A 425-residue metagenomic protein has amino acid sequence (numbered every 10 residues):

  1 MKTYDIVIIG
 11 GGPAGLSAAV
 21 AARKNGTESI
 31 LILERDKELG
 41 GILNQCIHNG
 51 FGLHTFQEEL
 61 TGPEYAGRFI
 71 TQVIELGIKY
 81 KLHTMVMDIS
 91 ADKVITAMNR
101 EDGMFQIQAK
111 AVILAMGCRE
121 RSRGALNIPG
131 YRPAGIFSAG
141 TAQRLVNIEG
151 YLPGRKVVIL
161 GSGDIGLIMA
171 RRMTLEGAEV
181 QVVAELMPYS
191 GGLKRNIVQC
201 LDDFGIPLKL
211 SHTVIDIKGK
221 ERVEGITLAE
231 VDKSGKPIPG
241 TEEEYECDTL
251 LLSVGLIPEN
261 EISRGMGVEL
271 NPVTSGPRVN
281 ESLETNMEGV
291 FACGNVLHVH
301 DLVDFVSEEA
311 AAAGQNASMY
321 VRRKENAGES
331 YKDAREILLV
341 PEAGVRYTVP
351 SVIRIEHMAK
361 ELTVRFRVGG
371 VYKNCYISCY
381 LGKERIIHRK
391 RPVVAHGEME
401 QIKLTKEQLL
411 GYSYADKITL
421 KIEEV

Functional and structural regions predicted by a protein language model:
M1-I9, A66-K156, D232-G240, L251 (+1 more regions): FAD-binding core/adjacent interface of flavoenzyme oxidoreductases
Y4-R68, Q72, R144, I148 (+1 more regions): Beta1-alpha1 glycine-rich phosphate/pyrophosphate-binding loop at the start of Rossmann-like nucleotide-binding domains
V73-S90, I95-A97, T174-E261, K360-V393: A Rossmann-like FAD-binding core segment of flavoenzymes
M104-F105, A111-L208, T213-R222, G289 (+1 more regions): Predominantly flavin-linked oxidoreductase catalytic cores and closely associated redox partners
L114, I136-V146, T249-H300: FAD-site-proximal beta/loop scaffold in flavoenzymes
D304, A312, N316-R389: Mid-to-C-terminal Rossmann-like scaffold of FAD/NAD(P)H-dependent oxidoreductases
R365, G397-L409: Exposed aromatic-hydrophobic patches
I377, E407-V425: Short, aromatic- and glycine-rich surface loops/edge beta-strands on solvent-exposed regions
